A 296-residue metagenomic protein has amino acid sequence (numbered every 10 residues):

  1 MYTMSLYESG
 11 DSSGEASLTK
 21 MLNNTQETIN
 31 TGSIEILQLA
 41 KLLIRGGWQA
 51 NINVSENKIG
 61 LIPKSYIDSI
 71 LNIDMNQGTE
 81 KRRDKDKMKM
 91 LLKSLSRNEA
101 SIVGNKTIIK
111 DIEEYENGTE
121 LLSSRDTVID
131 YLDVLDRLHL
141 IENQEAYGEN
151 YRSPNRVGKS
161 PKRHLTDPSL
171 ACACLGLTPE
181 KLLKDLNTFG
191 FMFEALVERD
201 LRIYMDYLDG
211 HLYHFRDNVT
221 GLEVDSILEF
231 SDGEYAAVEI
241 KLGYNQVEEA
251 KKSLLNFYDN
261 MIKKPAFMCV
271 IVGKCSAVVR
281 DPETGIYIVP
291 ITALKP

Functional and structural regions predicted by a protein language model:
M1-S101: Interdomain motor-coupling "hinge/lid" segment immediately C-terminal to the ATP-binding subdomain of NTP-driven enzymes
E56-E234: Accessory nucleic acid-recognition modules appended to NTPase machines
I109, I271-G273: Short beta-strand/turn micro-motifs composed of small residues that flank or help shape donor/cofactor-binding pockets
Y204-Y207, N256-P265: Arginine/glycine-rich "motif VI" loop of SF2 helicases in the C-terminal RecA-like domain
I227, A236-N245: Active-site ExK catalytic segment of metal-dependent nucleases
E234-A236, F267: Structural motif
Y244-L254: Active-site-adjacent loop/helix micro-motif of nuclease/hydrolase catalytic cores
K274-P296: Domain-level recognition of nuclease-like catalytic cores that cleave nucleotide substrates
